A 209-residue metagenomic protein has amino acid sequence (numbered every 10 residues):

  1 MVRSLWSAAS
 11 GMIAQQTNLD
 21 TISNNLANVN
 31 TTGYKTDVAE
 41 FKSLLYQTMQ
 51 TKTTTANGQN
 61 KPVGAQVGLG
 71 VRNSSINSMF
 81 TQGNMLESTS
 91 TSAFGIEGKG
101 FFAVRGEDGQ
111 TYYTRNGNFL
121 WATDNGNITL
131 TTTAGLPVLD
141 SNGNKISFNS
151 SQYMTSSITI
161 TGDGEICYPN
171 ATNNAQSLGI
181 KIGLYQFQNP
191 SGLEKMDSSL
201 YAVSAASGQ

Functional and structural regions predicted by a protein language model:
M1-Q209: Amphipathic alpha-helical polymerization modules
